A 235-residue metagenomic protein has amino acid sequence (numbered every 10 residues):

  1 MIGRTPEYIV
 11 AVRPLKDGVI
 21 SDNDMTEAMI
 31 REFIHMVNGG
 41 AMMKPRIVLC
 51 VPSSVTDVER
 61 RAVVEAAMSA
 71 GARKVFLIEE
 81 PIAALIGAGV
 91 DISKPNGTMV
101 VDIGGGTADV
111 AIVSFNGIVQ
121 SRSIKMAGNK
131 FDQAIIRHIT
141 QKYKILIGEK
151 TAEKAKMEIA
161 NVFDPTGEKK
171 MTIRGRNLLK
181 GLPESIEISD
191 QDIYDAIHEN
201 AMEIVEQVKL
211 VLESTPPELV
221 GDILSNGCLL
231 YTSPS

Functional and structural regions predicted by a protein language model:
M1-I103, A111-C228: Nucleotide/phosphate-binding catalytic cleft detector across ATP-hydrolyzing and phosphate-transferring enzymes
G106: Conserved Rossmann-like nucleotide-cofactor binding loop
Y231-S235: Conserved small/polar residues in nucleotide/adenosyl-binding loops
